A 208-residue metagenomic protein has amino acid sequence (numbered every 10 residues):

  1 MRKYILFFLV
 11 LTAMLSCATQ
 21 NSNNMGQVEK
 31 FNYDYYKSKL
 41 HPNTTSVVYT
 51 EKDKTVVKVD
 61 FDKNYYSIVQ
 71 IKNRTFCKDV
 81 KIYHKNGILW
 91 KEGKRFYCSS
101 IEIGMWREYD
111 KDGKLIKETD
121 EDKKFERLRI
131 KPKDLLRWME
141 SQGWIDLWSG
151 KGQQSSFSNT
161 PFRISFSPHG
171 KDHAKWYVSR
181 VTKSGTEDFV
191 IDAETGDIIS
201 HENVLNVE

Functional and structural regions predicted by a protein language model:
M1-Q27: Bacterial Sec-dependent N-terminal signal peptides
A18-E208: Glycine/tyrosine- and acidic-biased, solvent-exposed loop/turn segments at the edges of beta-strands
